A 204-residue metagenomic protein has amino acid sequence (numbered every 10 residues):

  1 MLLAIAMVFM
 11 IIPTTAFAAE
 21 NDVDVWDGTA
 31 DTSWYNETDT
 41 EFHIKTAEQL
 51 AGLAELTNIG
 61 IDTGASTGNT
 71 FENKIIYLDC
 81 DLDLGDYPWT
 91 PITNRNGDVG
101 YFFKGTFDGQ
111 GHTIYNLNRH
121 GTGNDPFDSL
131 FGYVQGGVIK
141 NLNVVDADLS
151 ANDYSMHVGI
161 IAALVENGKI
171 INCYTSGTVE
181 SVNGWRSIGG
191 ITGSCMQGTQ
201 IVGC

Functional and structural regions predicted by a protein language model:
M1-A6: Sec-dependent N-terminal signal peptides
V8-F17: C-terminal segment of classical bacterial N-terminal signal peptides
F17-C204: Surface-exposed repetitive/solenoidal architectures
